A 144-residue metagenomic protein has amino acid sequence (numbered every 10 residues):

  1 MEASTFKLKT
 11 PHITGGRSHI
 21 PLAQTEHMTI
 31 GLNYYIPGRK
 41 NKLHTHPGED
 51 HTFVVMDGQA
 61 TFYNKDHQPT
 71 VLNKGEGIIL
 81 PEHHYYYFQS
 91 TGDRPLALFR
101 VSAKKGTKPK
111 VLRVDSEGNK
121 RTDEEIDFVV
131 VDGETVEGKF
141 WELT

Functional and structural regions predicted by a protein language model:
M1-L32, K42-L43, R113-T144: A short, N-terminal "cap"/entry segment at the start of jelly-roll beta-barrel domains of the cupin/DSBH fold
E26-H27, G48, H67, D93-R94: Short strand-connecting beta-turns/loops that link adjacent beta-strands
Y34-I36, T45-F62, V101-K104: Short, conserved beta-strand element in jelly-roll/cupin
T52, I79, D93-K110: A short hydrophobic beta-strand segment most commonly corresponding to one strand of the jelly-roll/cupin
D66-E82: Short acidic-glycine-tyrosine-enriched beta hairpin
F88-T91: Asparagine-centered strand-capping/turn motif at beta-strand->loop junctions
